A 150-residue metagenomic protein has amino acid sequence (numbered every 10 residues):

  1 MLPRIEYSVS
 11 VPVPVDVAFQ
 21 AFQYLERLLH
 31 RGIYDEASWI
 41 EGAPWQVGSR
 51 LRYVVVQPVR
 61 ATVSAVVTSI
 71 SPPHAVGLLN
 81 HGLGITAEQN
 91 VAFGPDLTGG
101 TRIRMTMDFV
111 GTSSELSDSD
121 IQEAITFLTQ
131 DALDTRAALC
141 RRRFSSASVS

Functional and structural regions predicted by a protein language model:
M1-A43: Hydrophobic ligand-binding cavity/cleft-lining segments
M1-S10, E36, D96, G100-R102 (+2 more regions): Hydrophobic-ligand-binding modules of eukaryotic lipid transfer/binding families
S10-P14, P73, E88-N90, L139-R143: Residue-level detection of beta-strand scaffold positions
A18-L28, L51, V67, L78 (+2 more regions): Hydrophobic pocket/interface hotspot
I40-P44, V66-S69: Short linear motifs in intrinsically disordered
W45-R52: Short coil-to-beta transition motif at edge beta-strands of beta-rich domains
V56-R104, D108-G111: Hydrophobic-ligand binding "helix-grip"
D108-S150: A conserved amphipathic terminal alpha-helix motif
